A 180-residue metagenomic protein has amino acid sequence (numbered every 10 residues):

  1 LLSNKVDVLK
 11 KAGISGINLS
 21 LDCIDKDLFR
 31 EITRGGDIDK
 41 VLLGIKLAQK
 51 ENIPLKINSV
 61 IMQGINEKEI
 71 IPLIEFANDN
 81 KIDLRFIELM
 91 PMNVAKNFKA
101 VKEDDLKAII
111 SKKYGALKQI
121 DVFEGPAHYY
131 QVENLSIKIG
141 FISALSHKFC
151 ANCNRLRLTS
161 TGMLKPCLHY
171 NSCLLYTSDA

Functional and structural regions predicted by a protein language model:
L1-I87: Radical SAM/AdoMet-radical enzyme domain recognition
S15-N18, K26, L55-S59, E124 (+3 more regions): A generic, residue-level signal for flexible/boundary positions that often mark functional hotspots
I70-I71, F76-S160: A C-terminal junction/extension of Radical SAM enzymes
S172-L174: A short acidic/small-residue loop/turn micro-motif
Y176-A180: Conserved small/polar residues in nucleotide/adenosyl-binding loops
